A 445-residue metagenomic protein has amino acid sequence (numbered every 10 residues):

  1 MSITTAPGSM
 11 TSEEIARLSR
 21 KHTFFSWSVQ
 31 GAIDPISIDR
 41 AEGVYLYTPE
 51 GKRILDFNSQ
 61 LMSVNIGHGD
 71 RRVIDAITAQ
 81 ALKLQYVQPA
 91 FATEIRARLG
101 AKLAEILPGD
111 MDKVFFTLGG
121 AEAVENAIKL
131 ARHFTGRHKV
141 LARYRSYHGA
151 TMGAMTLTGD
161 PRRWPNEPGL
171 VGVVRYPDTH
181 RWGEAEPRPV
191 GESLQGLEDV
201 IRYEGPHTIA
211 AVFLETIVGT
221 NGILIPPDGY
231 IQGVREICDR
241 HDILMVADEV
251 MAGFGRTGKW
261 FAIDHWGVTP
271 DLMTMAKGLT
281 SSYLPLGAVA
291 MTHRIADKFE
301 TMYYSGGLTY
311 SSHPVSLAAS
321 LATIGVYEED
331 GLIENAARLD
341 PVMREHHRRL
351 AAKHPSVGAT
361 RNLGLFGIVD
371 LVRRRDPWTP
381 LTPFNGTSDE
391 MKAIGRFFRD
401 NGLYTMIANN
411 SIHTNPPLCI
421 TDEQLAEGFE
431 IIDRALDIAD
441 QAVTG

Functional and structural regions predicted by a protein language model:
S2-G445: Conserved N-terminal phosphate-binding loop of PLP-dependent enzymes in the Aspartate aminotransferase
